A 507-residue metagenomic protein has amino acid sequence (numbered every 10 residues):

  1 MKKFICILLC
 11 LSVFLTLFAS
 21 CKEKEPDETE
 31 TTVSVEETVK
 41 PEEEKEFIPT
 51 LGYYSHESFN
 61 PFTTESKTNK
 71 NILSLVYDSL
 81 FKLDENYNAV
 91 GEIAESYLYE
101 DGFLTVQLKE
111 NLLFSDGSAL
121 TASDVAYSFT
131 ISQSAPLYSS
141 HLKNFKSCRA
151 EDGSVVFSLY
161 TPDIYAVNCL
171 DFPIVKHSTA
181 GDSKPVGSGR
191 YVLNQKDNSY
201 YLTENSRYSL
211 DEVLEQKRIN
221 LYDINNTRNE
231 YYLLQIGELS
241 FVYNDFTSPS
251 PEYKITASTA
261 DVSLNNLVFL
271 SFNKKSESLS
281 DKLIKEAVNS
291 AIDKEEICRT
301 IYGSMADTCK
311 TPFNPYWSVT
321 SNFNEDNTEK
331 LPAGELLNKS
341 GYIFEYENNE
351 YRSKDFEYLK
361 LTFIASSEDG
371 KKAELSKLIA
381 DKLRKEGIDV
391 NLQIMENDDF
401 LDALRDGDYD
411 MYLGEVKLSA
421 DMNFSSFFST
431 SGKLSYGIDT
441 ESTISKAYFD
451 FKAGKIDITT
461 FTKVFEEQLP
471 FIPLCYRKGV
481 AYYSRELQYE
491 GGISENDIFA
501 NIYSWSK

Functional and structural regions predicted by a protein language model:
T50-Y99, T130: N-terminal lobe/hinge region of extracytoplasmic solute-binding protein
E95-P136, S278: Aromatic- and charge-enriched surface segment that lines or borders ligand/interaction sites
A122-S128, S154, K217, I236 (+4 more regions): Alpha-helical secondary-structure segments
S158-N220, N226-R228, K330-L331, E335: Gly/Pro-rich hinge or "lid" segments in bacterial periplasmic/extracellular proteins
R207-P251, D389: Ligand-site clamp/hinge motif
D307-Y346, G370-A373: Structural transition elements
N391-F400, S425-L487, K507: Extracytoplasmic/peripheral linker and loop segments enriched in polar/acidic and small residues with frequent Thr/Pro
Y483-K507: Long beta-strand-rich cores associated with HINT superfamily self-processing modules
